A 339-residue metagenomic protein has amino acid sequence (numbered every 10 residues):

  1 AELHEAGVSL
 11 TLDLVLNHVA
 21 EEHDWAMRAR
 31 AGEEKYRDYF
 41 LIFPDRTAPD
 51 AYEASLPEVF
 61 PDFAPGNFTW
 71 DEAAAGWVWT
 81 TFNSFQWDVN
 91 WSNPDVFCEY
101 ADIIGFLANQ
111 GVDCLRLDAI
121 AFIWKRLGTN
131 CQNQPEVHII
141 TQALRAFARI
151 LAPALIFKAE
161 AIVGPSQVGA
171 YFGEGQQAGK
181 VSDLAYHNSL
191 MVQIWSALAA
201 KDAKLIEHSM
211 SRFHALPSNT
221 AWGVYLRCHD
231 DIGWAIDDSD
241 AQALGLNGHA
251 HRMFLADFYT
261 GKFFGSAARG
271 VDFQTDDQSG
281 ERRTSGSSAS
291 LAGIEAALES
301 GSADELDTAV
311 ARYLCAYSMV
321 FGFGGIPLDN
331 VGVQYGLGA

Functional and structural regions predicted by a protein language model:
A1-A339: Active-site and adjacent substrate-binding regions of carbohydrate-active enzymes
